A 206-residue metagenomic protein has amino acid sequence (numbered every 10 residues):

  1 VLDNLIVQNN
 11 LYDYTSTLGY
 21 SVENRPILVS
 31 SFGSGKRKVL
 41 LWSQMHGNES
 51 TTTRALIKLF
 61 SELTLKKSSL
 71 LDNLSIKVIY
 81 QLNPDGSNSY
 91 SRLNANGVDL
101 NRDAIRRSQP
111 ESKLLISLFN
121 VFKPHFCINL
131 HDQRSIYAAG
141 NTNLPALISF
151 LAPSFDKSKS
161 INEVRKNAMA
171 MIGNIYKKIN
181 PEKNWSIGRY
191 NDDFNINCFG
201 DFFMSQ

Functional and structural regions predicted by a protein language model:
V1-P26: Short glycine- and acidic-rich boundary segments immediately preceding or forming the N-terminal edge of structured
Q8, V121-F122, S205: Alpha-helix C-cap/termination motif
S16, Y20, D85, V98 (+3 more regions): Flexible, active-site-adjacent loop/turn segments at secondary-structure boundaries
L28-K36: Short beta-strand-to-loop junctions in surface cap/lid or active-site-entrance loops
S31, S89-R92, D201-S205: Short glycine-biased active-site loop of nucleotidyltransferases that positions the nucleotide triphosphate and helps
K36-R189, D193: Active-site/substrate-binding loop(s) of hydrolase catalytic cores
R189-Q206: Active-site-adjacent mobile loop/cap segments within catalytic or ligand-binding domains
